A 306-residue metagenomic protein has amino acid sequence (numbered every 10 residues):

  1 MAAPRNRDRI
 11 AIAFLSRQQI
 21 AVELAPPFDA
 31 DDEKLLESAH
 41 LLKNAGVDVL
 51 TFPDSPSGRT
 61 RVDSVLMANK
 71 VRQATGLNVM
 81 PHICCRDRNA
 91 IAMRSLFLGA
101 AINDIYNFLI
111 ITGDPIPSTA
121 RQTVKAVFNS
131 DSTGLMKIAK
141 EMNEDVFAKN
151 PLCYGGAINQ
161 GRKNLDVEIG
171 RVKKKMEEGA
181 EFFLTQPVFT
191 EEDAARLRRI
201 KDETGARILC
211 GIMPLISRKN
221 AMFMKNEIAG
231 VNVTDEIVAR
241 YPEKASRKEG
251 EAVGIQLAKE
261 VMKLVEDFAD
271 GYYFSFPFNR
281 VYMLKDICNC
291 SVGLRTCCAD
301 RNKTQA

Functional and structural regions predicted by a protein language model:
A2-F52: Conserved N-terminal beta1-alpha1 strand-loop-helix module at the mouth
A3-I10, D31-D32, G58-K70, N89-S95 (+4 more regions): Active-site-adjacent beta->alpha loops and helix N-cap segments on the catalytic face of soluble alpha/beta enzymes
A3-I10, G113, A126-F147, G161 (+3 more regions): Active-site pocket-lining/capping segments in soluble small-molecule metabolic enzymes
Q19-K34, M80-I91, L152-V167, E243-Q256: Active-site mouth loops of central-metabolism enzymes
I20-P26, L50-F52, V79-I83, F108-I110 (+4 more regions): Hydrophobic faces of well-ordered beta-strands that scaffold small-molecule active sites in alpha/beta enzyme cores
L24-A30, D54-G58, C85-D87, T112-I116 (+4 more regions): Active-site-proximal loop/turn and secondary-structure-junction residues that shape catalytic pockets, frequently
A45, A74, N103, E178 (+1 more regions): Structural motif
V146-V233: Active-site-adjacent structural elements that line small-molecule/cofactor binding pockets in enzymes
